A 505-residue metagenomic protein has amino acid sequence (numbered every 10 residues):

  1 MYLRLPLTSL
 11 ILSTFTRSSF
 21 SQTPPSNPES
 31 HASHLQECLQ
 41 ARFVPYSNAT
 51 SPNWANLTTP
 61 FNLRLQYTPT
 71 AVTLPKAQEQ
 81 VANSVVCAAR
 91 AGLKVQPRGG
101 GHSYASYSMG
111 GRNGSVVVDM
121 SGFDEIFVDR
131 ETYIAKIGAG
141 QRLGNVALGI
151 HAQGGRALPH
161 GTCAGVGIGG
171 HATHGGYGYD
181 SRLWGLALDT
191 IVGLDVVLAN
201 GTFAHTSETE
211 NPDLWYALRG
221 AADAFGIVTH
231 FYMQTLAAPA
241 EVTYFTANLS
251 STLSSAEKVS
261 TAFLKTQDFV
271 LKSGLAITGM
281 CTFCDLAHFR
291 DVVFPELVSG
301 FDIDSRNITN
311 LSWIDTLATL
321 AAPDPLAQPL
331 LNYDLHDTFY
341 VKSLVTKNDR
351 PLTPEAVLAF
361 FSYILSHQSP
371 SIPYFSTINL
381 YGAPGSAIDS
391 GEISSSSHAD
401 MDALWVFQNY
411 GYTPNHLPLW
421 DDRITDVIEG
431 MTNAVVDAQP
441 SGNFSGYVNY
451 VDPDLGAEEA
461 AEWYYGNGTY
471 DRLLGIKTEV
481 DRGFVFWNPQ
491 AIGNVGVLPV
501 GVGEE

Functional and structural regions predicted by a protein language model:
M1-T23: Fungal secretory targeting signals
Y2, F20-E505: Soluble FAD-dependent oxygen oxidases
